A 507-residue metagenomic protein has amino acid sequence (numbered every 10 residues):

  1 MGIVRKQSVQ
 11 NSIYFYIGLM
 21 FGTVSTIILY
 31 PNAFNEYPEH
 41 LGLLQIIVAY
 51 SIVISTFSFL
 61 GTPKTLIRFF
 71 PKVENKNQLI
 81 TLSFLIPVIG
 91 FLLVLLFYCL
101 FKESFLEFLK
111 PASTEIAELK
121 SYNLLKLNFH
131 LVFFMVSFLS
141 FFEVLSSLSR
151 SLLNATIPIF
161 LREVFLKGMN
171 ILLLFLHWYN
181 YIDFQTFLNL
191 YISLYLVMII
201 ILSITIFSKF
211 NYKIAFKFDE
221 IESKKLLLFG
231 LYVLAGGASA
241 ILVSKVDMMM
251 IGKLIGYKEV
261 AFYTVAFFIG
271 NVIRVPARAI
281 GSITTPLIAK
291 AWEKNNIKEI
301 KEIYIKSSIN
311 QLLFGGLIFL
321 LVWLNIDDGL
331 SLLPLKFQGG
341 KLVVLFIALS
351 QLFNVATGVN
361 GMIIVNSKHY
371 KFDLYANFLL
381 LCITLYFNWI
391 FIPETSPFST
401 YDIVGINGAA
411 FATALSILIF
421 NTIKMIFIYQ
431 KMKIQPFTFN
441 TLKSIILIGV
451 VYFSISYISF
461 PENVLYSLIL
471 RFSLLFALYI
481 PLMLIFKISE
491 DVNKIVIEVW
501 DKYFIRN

Functional and structural regions predicted by a protein language model:
M1-R5, E115, N180-Y191, I200-S244 (+7 more regions): Interhelical loop/hinge segments that connect adjacent transmembrane helices in multipass membrane
G2-P63, F91, L95-C99, M135 (+4 more regions): Signature of the first transmembrane helix
R5, F69-K72, F138-L161, A348-L380 (+2 more regions): Membrane-interface junctions at transmembrane-helix termini in multi-pass inner-membrane proteins
Q7-T23, R162, L166, L190-I206 (+5 more regions): Transmembrane helical elements of multi-pass membrane transporters/channels
I17, S51, S55, P87-A238 (+2 more regions): Hydrophobic transmembrane helix module of multi-pass membrane transport proteins
Y30-G42, L152-I157, G168-I200, K371 (+3 more regions): Membrane-interface helix-loop junctions in multi-pass transport and translocation proteins
S58-E74, S151, A266, G270-S308 (+2 more regions): Helix-loop junctions and terminal segments of transmembrane helices in multi-pass membrane transport/translocation
F453-N507: Membrane-proximal transmembrane or re-entrant/amphipathic helices at the cytosolic face
